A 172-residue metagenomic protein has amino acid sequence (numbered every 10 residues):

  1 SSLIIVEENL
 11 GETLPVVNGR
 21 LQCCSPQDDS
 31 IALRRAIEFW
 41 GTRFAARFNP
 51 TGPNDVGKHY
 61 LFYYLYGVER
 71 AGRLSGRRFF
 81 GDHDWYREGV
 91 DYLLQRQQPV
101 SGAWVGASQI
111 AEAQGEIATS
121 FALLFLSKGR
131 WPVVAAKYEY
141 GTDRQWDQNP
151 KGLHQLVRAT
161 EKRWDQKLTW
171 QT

Functional and structural regions predicted by a protein language model:
S1-D91, Q95-P99, A103-V134, R144-N149 (+1 more regions): An alpha-helical repeat/solenoid feature that recognizes helix-turn-helix modules
E139, R144, P150-T160, W164: Activation corresponds to long, low-complexity, non-globular regions
D165-T172: Helical hinge/lid and interdomain linker segments adjacent to catalytic or ligand-binding clefts that mediate domain
